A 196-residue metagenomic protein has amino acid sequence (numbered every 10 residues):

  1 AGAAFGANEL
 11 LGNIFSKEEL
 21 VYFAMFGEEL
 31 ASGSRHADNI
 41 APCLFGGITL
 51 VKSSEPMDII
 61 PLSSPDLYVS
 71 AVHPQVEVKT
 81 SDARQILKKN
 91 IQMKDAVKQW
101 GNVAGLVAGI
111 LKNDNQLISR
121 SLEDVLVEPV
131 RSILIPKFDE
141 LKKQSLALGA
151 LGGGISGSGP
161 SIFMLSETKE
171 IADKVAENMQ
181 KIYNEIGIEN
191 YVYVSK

Functional and structural regions predicted by a protein language model:
A1-K17, G46: DPxDG-like acidic metal-binding loop motif
A4, N39, G157-G159: Short, conserved active-site loops that position catalytic residues or coordinate cofactors/metal ions across diverse
L10, H73, I162: Short, flexible active-site loop motifs that bind/organize anionic cofactors or intermediates
S16-L148, K169-K196: ATP-dependent small-molecule kinase catalytic core of the GHMP/sugar-kinase superfamily and closely related
G152-S156: Short beta-strand
G159-S166: Short beta-strand->loop micro-motif that forms the acidic, two-metal-ion catalytic signature in nucleotide-processing
